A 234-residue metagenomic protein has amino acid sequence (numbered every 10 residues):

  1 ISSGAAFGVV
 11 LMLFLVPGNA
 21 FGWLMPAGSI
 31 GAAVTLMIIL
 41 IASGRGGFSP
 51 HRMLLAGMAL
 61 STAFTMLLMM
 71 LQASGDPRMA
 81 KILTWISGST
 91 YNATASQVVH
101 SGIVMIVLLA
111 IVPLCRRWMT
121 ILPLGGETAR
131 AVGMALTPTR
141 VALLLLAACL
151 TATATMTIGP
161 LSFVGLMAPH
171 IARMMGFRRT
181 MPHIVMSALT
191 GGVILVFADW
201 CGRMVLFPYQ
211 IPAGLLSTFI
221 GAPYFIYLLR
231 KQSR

Functional and structural regions predicted by a protein language model:
I1-R234: Alpha-helical transmembrane segments in inner-membrane proteins
